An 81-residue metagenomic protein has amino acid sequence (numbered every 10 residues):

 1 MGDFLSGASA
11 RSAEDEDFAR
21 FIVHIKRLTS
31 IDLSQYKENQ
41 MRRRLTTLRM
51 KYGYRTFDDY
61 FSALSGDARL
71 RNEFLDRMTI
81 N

Functional and structural regions predicted by a protein language model:
G2-N81: Conserved AdoMet
